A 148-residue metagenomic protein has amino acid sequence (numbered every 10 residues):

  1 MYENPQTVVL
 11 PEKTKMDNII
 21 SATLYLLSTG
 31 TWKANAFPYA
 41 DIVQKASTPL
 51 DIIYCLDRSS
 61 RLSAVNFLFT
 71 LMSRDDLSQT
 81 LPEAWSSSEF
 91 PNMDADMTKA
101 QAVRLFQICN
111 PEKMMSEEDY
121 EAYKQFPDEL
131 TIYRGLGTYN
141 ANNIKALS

Functional and structural regions predicted by a protein language model:
M1-E83: Interfaces and regulatory segments of ATP-dependent nucleotide/adenylate/phosphodiester-chemistry enzymes
D41, D51-L147: ADP-ribose/NAD+-binding catalytic cleft of ART/PARP-like enzymes
